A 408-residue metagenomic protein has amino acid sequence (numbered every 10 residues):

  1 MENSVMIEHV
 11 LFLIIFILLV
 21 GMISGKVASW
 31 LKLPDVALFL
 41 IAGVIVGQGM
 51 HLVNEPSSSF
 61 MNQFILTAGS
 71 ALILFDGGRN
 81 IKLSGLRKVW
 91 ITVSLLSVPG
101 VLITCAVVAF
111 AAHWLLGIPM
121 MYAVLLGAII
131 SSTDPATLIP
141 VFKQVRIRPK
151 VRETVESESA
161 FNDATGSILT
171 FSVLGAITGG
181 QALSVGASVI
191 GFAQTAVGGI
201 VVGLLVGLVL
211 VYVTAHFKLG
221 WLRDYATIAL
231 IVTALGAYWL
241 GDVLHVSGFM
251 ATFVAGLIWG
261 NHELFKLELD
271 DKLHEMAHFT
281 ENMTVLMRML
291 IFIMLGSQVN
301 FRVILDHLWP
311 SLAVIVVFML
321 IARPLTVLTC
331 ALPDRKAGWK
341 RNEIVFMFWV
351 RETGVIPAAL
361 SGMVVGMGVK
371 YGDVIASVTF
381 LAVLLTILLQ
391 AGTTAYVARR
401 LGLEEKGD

Functional and structural regions predicted by a protein language model:
M1-D408: Transmembrane helical cores of multi-pass secondary ion antiporters/exchangers
